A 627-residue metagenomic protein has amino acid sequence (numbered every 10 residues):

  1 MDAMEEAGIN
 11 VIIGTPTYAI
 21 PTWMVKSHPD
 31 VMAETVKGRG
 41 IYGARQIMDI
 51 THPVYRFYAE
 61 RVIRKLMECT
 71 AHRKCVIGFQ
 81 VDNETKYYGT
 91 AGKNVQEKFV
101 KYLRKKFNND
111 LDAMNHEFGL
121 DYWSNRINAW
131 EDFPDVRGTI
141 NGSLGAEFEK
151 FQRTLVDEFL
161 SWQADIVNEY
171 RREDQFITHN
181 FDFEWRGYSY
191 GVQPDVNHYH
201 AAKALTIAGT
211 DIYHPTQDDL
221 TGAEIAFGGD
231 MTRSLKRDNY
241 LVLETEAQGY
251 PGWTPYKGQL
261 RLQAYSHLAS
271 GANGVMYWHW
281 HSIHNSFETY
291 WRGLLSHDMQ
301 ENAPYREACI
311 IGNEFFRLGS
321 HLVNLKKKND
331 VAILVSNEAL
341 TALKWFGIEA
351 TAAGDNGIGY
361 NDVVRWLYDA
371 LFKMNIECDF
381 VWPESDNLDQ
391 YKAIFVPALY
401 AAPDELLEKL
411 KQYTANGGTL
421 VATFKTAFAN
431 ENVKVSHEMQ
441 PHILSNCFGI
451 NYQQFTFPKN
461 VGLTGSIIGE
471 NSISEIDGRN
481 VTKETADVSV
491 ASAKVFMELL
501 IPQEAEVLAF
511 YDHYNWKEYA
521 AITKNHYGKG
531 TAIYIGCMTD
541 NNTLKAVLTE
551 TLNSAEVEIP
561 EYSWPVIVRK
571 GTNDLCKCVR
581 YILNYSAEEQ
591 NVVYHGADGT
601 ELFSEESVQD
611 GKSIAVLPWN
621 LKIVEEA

Functional and structural regions predicted by a protein language model:
M1, E6, I12-G14, I47-D49 (+5 more regions): Mature N-terminal, pre-catalytic/accessory segment of carbohydrate-active enzymes
M1-G40, W162-R171, Y400-A401: Aromatic-lined substrate-binding rim segments of carbohydrate-active enzymes
D2-E6, T70-A71, N197-K203, G229-R237: Acidic (Asp/Glu)-rich catalytic clusters
E6-G8, R73, E173, N416-G417: Helix C-cap/helix->beta junction micro-motif
V11, V76-F79, I177, Y240 (+2 more regions): Hydrophobic/aromatic residues located in beta-strands of well-ordered beta-sheets within soluble catalytic
G14-W23, I77-K86, F181-W185, T245-E246 (+3 more regions): Short, solvent-exposed turn/loop segments enriched in Gly/Ser/Thr/Pro and often Arg
A33-I207, D211-D218, G222-I225: Polysaccharide-binding and catalytic clefts of secreted carbohydrate-active enzymes
F133, S161, E173, A202-A627: Carbohydrate-binding surfaces of carbohydrate-active enzymes
